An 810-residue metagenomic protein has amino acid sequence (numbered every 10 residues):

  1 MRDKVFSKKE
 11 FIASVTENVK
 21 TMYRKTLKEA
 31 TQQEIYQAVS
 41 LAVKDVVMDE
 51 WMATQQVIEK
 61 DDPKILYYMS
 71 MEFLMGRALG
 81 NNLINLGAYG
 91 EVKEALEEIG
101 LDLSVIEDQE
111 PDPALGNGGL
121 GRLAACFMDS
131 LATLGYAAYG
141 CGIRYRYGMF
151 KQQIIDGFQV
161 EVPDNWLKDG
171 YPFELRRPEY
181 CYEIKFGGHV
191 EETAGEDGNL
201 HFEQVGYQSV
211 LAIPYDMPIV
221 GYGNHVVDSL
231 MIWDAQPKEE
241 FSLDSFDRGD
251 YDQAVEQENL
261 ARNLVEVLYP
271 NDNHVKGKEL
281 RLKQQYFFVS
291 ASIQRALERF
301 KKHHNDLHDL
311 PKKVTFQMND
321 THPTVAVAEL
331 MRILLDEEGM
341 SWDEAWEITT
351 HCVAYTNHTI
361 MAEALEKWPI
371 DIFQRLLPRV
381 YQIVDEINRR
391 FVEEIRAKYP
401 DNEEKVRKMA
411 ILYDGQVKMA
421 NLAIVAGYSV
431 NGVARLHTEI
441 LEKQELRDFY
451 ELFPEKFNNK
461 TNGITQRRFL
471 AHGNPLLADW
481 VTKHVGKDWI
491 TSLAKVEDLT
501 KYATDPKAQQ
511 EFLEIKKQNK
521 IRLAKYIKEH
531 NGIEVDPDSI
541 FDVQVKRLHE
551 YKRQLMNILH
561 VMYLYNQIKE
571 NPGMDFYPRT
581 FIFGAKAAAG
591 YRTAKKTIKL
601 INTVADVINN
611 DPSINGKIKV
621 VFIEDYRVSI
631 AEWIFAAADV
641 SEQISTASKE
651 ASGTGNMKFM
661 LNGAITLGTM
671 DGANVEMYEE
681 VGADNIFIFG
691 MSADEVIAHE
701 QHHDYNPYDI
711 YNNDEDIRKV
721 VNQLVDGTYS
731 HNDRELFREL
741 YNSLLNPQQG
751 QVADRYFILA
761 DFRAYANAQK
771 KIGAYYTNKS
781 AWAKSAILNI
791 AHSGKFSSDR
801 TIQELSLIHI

Functional and structural regions predicted by a protein language model:
M1-I808: A conserved ligand/cofactor-binding region detector
